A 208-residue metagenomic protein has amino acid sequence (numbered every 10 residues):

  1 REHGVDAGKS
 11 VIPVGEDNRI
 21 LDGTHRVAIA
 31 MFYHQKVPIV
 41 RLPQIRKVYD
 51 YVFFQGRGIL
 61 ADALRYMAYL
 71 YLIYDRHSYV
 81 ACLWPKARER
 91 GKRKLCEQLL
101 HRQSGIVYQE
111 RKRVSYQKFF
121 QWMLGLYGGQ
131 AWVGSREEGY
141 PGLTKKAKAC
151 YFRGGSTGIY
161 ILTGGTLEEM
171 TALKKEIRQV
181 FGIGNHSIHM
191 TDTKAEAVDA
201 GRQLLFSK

Functional and structural regions predicted by a protein language model:
R1-L21: Short alpha-helix boundary/capping and kink motifs at helix termini
G8-V11, R26-V27, A68, A147-K148: Catalytic micro-motifs at enzyme active sites that drive phosphoryl/nucleotidyl and oxygen chemistry
P13, P43, K112: Residue-level "edge-of-site" marker
G15-Y33: A sequence-level detector for short glycine-anchored, His/Arg-bearing signature motifs that mark catalytic or binding
L21, A28, K47-Y49, R90 (+1 more regions): Short catalytic/ligand-binding loop motif for oxyanion handling, primarily in non-cytosolic enzymes, centered on
V37-R41: Short hydrophobic alpha-helical runs that function as membrane-insertion/retention elements
Q44-H77: Amphipathic, charge-rich alpha-helical segments that serve as recognition/docking helices
A68-K208: Non-catalytic terminal and connector segments of soluble metabolic enzymes
